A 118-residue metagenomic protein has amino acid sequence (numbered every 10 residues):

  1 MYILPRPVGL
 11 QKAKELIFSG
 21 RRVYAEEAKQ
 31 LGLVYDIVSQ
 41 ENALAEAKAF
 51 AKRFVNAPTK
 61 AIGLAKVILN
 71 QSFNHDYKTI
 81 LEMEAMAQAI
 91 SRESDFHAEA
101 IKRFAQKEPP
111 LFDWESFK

Functional and structural regions predicted by a protein language model:
M1-K60, E99: Crotonase-fold acyl-CoA enzyme core
L16-I17, I68, A87-R92: Helix-loop "lid/cap" segments that line or gate small-molecule binding pockets
G20, Q106-K107: Short loop/turn hinge sites at secondary-structure boundaries
V34-E82, A89, L111-K118: C-terminal long alpha-helix characteristic of the crotonase
S94-D95, K107: Generic structural signal for alpha-helix termini and adjacent loop/cap motifs
A98-F104: Anionic, Ser/Thr-rich low-complexity intrinsically disordered regions
